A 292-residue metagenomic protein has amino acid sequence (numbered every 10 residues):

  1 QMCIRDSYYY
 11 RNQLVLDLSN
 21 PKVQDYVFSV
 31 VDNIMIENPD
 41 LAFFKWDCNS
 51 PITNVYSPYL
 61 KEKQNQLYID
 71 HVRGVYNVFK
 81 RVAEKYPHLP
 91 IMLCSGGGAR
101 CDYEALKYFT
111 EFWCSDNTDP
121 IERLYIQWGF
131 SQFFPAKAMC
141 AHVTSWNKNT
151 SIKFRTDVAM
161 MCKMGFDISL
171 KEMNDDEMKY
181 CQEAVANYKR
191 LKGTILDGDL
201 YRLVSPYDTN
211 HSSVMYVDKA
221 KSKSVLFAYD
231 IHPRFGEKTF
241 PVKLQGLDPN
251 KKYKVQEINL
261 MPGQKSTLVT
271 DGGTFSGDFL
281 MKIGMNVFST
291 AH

Functional and structural regions predicted by a protein language model:
M2-I4: Short, small-residue-biased leader/transition segments that mark boundaries at the very start of proteins
Y9-F28, Y59-G74: The substrate-binding groove and active-site-proximal loops of carbohydrate-active enzymes, especially glycoside
L16-W46: An active-site-proximal structural segment forming one wall of the substrate-binding cleft that immediately precedes
W46-T53, S95-R100: Short, solvent-exposed turn/loop segments enriched in Gly/Ser/Thr/Pro and often Arg
N77-S266, G277-N286: Active-site-proximal substrate-binding groove within the catalytic cores of carbohydrate-active enzymes
